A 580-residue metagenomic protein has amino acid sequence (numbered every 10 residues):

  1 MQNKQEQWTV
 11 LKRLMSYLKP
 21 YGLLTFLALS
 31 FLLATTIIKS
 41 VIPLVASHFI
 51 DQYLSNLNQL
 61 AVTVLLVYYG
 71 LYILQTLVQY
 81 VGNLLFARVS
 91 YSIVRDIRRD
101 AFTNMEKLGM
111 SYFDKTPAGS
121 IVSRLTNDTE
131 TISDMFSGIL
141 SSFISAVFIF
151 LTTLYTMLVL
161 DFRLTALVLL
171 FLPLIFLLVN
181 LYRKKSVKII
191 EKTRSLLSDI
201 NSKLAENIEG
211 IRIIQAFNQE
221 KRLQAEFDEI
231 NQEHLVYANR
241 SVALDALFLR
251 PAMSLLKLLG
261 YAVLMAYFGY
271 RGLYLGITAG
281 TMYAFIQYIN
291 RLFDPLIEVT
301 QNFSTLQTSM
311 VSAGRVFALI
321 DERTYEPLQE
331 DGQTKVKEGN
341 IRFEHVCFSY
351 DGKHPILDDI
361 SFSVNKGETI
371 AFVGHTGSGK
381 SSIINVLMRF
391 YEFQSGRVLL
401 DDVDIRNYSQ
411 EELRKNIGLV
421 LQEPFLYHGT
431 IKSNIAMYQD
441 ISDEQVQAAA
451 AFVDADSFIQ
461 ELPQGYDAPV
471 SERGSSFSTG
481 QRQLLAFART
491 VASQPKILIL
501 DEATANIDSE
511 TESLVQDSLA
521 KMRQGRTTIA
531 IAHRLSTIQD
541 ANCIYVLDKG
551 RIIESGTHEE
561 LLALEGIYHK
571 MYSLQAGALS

Functional and structural regions predicted by a protein language model:
M1-K4, Y91, R99-S123, N127-T129 (+6 more regions): Short intracellular "coupling" helices and adjacent cytoplasmic loop segments at the cytosolic face of multi-pass
Q7-P20, I121: A short amphipathic helical element positioned immediately N-terminal to and/or at the very start of a transmembrane
P20, M110-S111, N127-F136, L140 (+5 more regions): An intracellular "coupling" helix at the cytosolic face of ABC transporter transmembrane type-1 domains
L23-L44, V64, Y68, F86-A87 (+4 more regions): Alpha-helical segments in transporter systems
T25-V78, L85, V159-R163, L275-A279: Transmembrane helix-loop-helix hairpins at lipid-water interfaces of multipass membrane proteins, especially the type-1
L57, V64, T156-L170, L244-G314 (+1 more regions): Helix-loop-helix
L71-S90, S137, S141-F148, L169-T193 (+5 more regions): Alpha-helical transmembrane segments of multi-pass membrane proteins
A262, L328, T334-S580: ABC-type nucleotide-binding domain
